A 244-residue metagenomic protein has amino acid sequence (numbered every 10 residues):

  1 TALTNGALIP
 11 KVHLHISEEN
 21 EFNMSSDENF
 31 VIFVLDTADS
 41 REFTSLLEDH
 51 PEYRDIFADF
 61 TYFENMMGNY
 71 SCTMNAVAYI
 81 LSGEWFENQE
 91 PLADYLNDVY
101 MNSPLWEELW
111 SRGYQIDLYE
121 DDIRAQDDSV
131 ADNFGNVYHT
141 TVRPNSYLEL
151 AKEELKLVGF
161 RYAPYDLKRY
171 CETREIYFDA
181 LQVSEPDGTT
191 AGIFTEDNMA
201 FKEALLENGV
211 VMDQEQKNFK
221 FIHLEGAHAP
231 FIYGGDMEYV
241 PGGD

Functional and structural regions predicted by a protein language model:
T1-I9: Transmembrane and membrane-interface helices of multi-pass, inner-membrane envelope-modifying transferases
K11-F30: Short extracytoplasmic/periplasmic juxtamembrane "stem" segments immediately C-terminal to an N-terminal membrane anchor
E28, T37-G242: Active-site-proximal alpha/beta segments of enzymes that process anionic O-linked groups
I32-V34: Generic enzyme active-site microenvironment
